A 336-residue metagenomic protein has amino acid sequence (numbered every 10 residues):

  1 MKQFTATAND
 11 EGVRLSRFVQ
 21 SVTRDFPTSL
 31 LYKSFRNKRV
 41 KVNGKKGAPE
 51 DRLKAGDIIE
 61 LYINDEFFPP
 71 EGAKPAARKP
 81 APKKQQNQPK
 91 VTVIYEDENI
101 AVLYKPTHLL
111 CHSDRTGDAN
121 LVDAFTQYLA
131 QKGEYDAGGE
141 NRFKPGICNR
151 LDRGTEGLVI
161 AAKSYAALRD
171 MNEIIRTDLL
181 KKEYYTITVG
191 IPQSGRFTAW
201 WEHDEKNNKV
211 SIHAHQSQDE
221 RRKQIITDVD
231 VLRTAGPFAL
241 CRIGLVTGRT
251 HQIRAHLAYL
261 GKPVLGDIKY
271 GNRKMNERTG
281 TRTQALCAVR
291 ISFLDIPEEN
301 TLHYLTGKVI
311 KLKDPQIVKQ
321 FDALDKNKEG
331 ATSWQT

Functional and structural regions predicted by a protein language model:
M1-T336: RNA pseudouridine synthases
